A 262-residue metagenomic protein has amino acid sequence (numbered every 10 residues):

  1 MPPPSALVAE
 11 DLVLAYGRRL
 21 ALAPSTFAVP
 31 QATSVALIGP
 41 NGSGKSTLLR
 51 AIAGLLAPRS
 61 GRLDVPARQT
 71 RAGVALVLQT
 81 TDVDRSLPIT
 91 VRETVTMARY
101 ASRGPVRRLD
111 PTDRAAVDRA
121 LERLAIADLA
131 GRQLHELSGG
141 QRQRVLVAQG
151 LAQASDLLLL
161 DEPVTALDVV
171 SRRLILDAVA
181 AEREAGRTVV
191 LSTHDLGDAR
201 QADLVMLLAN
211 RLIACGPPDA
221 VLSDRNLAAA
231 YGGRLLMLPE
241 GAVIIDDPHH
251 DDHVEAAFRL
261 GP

Functional and structural regions predicted by a protein language model:
I38-P40: The feature captures the beta-strand-to-loop junction immediately N-terminal to the Walker
A53: Helix-to-loop junction immediately C-terminal to a conserved catalytic motif
P111-L129: Conserved ABC ATPase "signature" region
Q133-L137, Q141: Conserved ABC ATPase signature
G150-L151: ABC ATPase C-loop
L158-E162: Catalytic Walker B motif of ABC-type/P-loop ATPase nucleotide-binding domains
A202-P218: H-loop (His-switch) and adjacent beta-strand-loop-beta switch element of ABC-type ATPase nucleotide-binding domains
S223-D224, A228-P262: ABC ATPase nucleotide-binding domains
